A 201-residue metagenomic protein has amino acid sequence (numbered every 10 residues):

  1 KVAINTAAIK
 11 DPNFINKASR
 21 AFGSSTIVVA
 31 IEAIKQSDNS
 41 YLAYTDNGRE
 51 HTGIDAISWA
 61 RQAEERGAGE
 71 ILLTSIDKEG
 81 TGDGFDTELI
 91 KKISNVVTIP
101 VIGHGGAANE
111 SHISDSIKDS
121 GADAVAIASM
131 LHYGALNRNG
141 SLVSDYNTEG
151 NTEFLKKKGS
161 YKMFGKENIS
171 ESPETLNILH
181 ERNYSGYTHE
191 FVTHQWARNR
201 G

Functional and structural regions predicted by a protein language model:
K1, N13-N16, E88-I127: Catalytic cores of alpha/beta
K1-L73, D77-K78: Conserved anion-binding
A8, Q62, D77-V97, V101 (+2 more regions): PLP-dependent amino-acid enzyme catalytic core
I9-D11, Q36, N109, H132-A135: Short gly/pro/ser/thr-enriched loop/turn and capping motifs at secondary-structure boundaries
P12, G53-I57, D83-K92, S141: Charged helix-capping and loop-helix junction motifs
I15-F22, S114-H194: C-terminal helical cap(s) of enzyme catalytic domains, especially alpha/beta-barrels
V29, A63, I71, I93 (+3 more regions): Conserved, mostly hydrophobic/aromatic
Q62-E70, V96-I99, E171-R182: A structural motif corresponding to the C-terminal end of an alpha-helix and its immediate exit/capping segment
